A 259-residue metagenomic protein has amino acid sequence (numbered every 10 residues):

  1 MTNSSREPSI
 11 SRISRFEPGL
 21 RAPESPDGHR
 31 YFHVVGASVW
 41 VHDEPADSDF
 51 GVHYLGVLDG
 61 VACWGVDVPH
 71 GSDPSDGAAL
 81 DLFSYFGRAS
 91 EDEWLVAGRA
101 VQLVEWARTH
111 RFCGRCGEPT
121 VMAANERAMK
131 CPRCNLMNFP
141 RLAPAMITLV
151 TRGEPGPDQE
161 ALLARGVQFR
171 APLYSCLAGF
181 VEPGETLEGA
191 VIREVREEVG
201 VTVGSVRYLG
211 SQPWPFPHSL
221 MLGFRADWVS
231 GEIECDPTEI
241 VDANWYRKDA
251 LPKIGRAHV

Functional and structural regions predicted by a protein language model:
M1-W94: N-terminal alpha-helical interaction blocks
H33-V35, G56, V66-D67, V121 (+5 more regions): Residues in well-ordered beta-strands of folded domains
V39, V61-V66, G156-R165, C176 (+1 more regions): Short, well-ordered strand-loop elements centered on a beta-strand within folded domains, enriched for acidic residues
S48-A89, V181-R256: Unchanged
G98-L149: Cys/His-rich short segments
N125, L142-A143, S175, H218-S219 (+1 more regions): Short glycine/proline-enriched turns and hinge-like loops at secondary-structure junctions
M129-S175, F180, T202-V203, A226-W228: N-terminal strand-loop-strand
